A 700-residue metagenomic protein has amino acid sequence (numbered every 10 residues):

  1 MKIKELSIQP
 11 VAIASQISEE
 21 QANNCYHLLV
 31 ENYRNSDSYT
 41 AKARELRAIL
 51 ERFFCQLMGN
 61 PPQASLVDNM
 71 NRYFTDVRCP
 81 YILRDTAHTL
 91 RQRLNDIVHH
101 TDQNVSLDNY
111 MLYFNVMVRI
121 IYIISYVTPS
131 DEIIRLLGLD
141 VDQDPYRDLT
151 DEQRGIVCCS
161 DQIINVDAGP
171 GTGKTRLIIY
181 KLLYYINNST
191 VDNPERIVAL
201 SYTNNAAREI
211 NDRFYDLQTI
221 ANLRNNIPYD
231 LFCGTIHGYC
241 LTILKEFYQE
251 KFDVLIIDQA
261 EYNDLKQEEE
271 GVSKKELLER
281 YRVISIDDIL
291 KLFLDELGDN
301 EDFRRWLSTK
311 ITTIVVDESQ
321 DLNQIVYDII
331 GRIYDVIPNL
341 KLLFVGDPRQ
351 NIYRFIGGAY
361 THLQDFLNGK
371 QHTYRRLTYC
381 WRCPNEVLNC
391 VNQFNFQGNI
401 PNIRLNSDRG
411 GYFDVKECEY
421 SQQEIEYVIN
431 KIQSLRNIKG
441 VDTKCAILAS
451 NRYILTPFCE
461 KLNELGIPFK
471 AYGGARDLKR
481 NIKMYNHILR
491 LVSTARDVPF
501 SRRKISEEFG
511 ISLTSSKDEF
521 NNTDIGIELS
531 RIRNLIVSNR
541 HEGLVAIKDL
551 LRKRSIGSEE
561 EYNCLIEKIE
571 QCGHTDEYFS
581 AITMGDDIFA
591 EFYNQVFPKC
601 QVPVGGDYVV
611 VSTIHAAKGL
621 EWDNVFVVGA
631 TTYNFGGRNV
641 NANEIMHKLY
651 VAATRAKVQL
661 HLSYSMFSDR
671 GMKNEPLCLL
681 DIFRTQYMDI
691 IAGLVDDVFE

Functional and structural regions predicted by a protein language model:
M1-L136: Amphipathic alpha-helical interface elements
I133-Y248, N389, T654: P-loop NTPase Walker
L137-G173, V198, F232, E261-H362 (+2 more regions): Conserved helicase NTPase motor core
N165, T172-I178, Q371-T373, Y379-I467: Helicase P-loop NTPase motor core
L183, Y327-G411, V415, L680-M688: Conserved RecA-like helicase ATPase core segment that couples NTP binding/hydrolysis to strand translocation
F232-T242, V315, V345, N451 (+2 more regions): Conserved helicase core region in the C-terminal RecA-like lobe
L340, G369, K439-N563: ATPase/helicase motor core of nucleic-acid motors
S516-A616, G637, H661, I691-A692 (+1 more regions): Accessory C-terminal helicase-associated subdomains
